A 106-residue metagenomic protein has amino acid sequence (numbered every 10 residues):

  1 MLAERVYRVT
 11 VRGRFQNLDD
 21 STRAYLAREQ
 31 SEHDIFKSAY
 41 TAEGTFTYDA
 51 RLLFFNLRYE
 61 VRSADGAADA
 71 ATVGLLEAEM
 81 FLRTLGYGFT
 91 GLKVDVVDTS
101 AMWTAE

Functional and structural regions predicted by a protein language model:
M1-L26: Short, extreme N-terminal segment that most often corresponds to the first beta-strand
L2-R8, F89-E106: Short, charged, intrinsically disordered terminal tails
V6-R12, T47, N56-R58, K93: Ser/Thr- (and often Asn-) enriched beta-sheet segments in non-cytosolic proteins
R14-L18, R62-A64, T99: Generic structural motif
L18-D20, G66-A68, W103: Intrinsically disordered, low-complexity acidic/polar segments
D19-A39: Short amphipathic alpha-helix segments
K37-T72, L76: Short, intrinsically disordered low-complexity segments
T72-V97: Short, compact, well-ordered microdomains
